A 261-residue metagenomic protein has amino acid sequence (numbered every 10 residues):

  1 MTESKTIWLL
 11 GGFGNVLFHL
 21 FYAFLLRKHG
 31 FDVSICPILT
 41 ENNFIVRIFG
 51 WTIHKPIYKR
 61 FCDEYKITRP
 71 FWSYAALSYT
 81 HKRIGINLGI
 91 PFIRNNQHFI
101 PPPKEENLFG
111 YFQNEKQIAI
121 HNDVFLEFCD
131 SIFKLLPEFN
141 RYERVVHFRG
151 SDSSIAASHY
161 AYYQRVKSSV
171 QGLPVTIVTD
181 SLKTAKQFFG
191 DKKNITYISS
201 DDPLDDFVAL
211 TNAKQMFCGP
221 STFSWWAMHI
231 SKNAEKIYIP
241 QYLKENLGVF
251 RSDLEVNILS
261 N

Functional and structural regions predicted by a protein language model:
T2-K5, G30-V33, N140-E143, G172-P174 (+2 more regions): Short coil/turn segments at beta-strand junctions that form active-site/ligand-binding loops
T2-N43: N-terminal pre-catalytic "stem/leader" segment of glycosyltransferase-like enzymes
E3, F44-S169, L173: Secretory-pathway luminal glycosyltransferase catalytic domains
F13, V170-V249, D253: Donor-binding and catalytic core of enzymes assembling or modifying cell-surface/extracellular glycoconjugates
I35-P37, H147-R149, T176-T179: Short beta-strand segments
R251-N261: Acidic, PIN/NYN-like endoribonuclease modules and their adjacent C-terminal/linker elements
